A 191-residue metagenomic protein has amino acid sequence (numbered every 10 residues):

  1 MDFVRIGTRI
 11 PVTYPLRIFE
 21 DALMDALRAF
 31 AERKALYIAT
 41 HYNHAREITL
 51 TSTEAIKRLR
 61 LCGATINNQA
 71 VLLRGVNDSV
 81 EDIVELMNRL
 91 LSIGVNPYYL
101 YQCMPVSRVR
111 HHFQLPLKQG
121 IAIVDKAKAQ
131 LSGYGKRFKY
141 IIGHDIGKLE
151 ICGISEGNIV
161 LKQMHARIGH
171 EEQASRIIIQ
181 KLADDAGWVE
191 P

Functional and structural regions predicted by a protein language model:
M1-L131: Conserved AdoMet/S-adenosylmethionine-binding subsite of the radical SAM
L91-P191: Auxiliary Fe-S-binding modules of radical SAM enzymes
